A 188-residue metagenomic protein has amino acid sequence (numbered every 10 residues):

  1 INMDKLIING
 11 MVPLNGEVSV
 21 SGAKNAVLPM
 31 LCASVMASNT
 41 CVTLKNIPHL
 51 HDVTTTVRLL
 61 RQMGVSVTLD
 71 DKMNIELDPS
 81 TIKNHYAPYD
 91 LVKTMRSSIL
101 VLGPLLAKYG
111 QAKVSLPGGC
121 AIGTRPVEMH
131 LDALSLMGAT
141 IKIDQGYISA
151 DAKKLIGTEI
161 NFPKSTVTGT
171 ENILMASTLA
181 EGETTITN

Functional and structural regions predicted by a protein language model:
I1-N188: Structural preference for solvent-exposed beta-strand-turn elements and adjacent flexible terminal/loop segments within
